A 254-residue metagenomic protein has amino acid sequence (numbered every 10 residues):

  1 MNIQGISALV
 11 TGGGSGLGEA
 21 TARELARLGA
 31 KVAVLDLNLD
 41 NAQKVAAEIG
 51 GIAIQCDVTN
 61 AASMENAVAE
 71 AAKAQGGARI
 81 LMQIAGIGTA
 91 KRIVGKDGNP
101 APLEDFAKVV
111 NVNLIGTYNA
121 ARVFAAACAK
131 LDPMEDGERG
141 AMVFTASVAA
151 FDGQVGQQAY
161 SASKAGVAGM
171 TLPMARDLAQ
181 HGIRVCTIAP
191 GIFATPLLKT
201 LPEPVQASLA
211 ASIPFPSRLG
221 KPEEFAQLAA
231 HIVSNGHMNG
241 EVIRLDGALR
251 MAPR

Functional and structural regions predicted by a protein language model:
N2, K221-L245, R250: C-terminal substrate-recognition "lid" of short-chain dehydrogenase/reductases
N2-A33: Canonical Rossmann dinucleotide-binding motif of NAD(H)/NADP(H)-dependent dehydrogenases/reductases, specifically
I87, N99-N119, V143, V167: Catalytic Tyr-X3-Lys loop
G88-A107, K130-D136, G156-A159, K199: Conserved mid-core segment of classical short-chain dehydrogenase/reductases
A121, S163, T171: Active-site helix of classical SDR
A126, A175-D177: Alpha-helical segment proximal to the catalytic Tyr-Lys
S147: Residue(s) in the substrate-gating loop at a strand-loop-helix junction that position the organic substrate next
A179, R184, M238-E241: Short, small/polar-rich loop/turn modules that mediate ligand/substrate recognition or access, typified
